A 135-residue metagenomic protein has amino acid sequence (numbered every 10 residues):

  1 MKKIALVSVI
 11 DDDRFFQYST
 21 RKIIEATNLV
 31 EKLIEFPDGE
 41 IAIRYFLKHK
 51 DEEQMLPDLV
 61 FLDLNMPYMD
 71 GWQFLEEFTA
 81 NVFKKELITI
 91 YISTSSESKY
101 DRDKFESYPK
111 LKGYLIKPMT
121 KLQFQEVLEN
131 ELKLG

Functional and structural regions predicted by a protein language model:
A5-F15, T20-I24: Conserved acidic segment of CheY-like receiver
D12, Y91-E97, P118: Conserved active-site segment of CheY-like receiver
E35-K48, G71: Helix N-cap/capping motif at the beta->alpha junctions
R44, W72-K84: Short amphipathic alpha-helix used as the core "switch/output" element in two-component signaling
D63: Active-site residues of response regulator receiver
M66: Receiver (REC) domain active-site loop signature in two-component systems and cognate sites in sensor histidine kinases
Q73, K85-L87, S96-G113, E126: Alpha4 helix (beta4-alpha4-beta5 surface) of REC/receiver domains from two-component response regulators
M119-L128: C-terminal output helix
